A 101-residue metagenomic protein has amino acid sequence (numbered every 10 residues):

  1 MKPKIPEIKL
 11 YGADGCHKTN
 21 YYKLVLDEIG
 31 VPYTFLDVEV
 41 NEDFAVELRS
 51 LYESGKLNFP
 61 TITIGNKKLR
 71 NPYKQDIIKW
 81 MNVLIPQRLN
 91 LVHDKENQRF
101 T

Functional and structural regions predicted by a protein language model:
M1-I8, H93-T101: N-terminal leader/targeting and pre-domain segments
M1-P32: Local sequence-structure signature of Cys/Sec-based thiol-disulfide redox active-site neighborhoods
H17, V40, L69: Glycine-/small-residue-rich active-site loops that bind phosphorylated ligands and cofactors
N20, L24, V46, I78-K79: Alpha-helical elements of the RecA-like P-loop NTPase motor core of helicases
V38-L57: Thioredoxin-like thiol-disulfide oxidoreductase module
I64-H93: Non-catalytic, surface beta->alpha helical segment in thiol-disulfide oxidoreductase systems
